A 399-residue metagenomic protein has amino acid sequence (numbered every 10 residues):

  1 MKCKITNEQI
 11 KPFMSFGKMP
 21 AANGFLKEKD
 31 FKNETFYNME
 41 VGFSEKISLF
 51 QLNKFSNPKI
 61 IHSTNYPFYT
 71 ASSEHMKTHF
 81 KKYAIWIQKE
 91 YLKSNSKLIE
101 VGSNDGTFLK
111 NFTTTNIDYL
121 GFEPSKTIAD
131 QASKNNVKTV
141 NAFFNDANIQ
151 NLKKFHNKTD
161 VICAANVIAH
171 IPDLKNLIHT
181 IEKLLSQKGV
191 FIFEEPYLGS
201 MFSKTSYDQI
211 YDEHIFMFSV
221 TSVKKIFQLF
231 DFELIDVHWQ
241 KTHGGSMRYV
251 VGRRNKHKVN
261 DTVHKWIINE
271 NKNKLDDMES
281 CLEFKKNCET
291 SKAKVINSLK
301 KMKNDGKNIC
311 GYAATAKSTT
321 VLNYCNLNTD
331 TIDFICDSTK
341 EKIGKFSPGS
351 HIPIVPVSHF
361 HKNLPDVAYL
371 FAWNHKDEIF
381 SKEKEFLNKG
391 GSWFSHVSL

Functional and structural regions predicted by a protein language model:
M1-E74, H238: N-terminal juxtadomain amphipathic helix that follows a signal peptide/anchor or precedes a small N-terminal auxiliary
S94-N104, I309-Y312: Conserved class I S-adenosyl-L-methionine
D105-N116: Conserved SAM-binding loop of SAM-dependent methyltransferases across substrates and taxa, primarily the Class I
D160-C163: A conserved beta-strand element that flanks and buttresses the S-adenosyl-L-methionine
K175-V190, K384: A short glycine-rich, Lys/Arg-flanked "PGG" loop and its adjoining helix->strand segment in the class I
K188-P196, S392-S398: Conserved beta-strand signature within the Rossmann-like core of class I S-adenosyl-L-methionine
F193-F216, V220-S222: Short, glycine-/aromatic-enriched active-site segment of Class I SAM-dependent methyltransferases
H243-E289: Flexible, glycine-/basic-rich loop-and-beta segments that form/coincide with the SAM-dependent methyltransferase
